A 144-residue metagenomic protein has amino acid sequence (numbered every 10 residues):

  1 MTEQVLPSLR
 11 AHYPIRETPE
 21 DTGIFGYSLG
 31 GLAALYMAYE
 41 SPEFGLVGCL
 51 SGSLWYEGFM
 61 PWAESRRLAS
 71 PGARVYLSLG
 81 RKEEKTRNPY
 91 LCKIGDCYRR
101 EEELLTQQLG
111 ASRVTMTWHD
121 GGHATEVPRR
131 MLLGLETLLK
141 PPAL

Functional and structural regions predicted by a protein language model:
M1-L144: Non-catalytic cap/lid and distal C-terminal segments of serine-dependent acyl enzymes
